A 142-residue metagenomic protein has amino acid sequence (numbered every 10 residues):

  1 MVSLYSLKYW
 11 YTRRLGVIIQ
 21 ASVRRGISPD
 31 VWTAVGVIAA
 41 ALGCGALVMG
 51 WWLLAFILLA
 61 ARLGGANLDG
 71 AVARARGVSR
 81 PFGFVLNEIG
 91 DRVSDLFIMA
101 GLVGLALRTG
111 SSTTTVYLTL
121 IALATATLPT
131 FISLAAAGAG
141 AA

Functional and structural regions predicted by a protein language model:
M1-I57, G64: Topogenic membrane-insertion module of multi-pass membrane proteins
M1-V23, R92-A142: A feature for the membrane-embedded catalytic helix bundles of lipid/isoprenoid biosynthetic enzymes
D30, L53, P81-F82, T113-V116: Residues that define the loop-to-transmembrane-helix transition and helix capping in multi-pass membrane transporters
T33-G43, D91-L102: Core segments of transmembrane alpha-helices that mediate helix-helix packing or line hydrophobic substrate/ligand
V35, L54-L58, L86, L118-I121: Hydrophobic core positions of alpha-helical segments in small-molecule transporters and transporter systems
A39, G43, R62-G65, S94 (+2 more regions): Membrane-embedded alpha-helical transmembrane segments of multi-pass integral membrane proteins
I57-A100, A135: Acidic (Asp/Glu-rich) catalytic motifs at the cytosolic membrane interface
